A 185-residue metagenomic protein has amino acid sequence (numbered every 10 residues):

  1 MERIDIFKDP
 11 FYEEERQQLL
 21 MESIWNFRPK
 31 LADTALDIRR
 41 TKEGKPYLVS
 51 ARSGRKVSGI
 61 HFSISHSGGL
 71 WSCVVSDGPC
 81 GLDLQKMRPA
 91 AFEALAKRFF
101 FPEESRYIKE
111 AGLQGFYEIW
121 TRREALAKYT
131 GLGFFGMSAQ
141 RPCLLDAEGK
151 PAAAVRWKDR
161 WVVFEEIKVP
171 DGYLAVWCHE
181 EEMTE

Functional and structural regions predicted by a protein language model:
M1-E185: Core catalytic alpha/beta fold that binds nucleotide/phospho-ligands
